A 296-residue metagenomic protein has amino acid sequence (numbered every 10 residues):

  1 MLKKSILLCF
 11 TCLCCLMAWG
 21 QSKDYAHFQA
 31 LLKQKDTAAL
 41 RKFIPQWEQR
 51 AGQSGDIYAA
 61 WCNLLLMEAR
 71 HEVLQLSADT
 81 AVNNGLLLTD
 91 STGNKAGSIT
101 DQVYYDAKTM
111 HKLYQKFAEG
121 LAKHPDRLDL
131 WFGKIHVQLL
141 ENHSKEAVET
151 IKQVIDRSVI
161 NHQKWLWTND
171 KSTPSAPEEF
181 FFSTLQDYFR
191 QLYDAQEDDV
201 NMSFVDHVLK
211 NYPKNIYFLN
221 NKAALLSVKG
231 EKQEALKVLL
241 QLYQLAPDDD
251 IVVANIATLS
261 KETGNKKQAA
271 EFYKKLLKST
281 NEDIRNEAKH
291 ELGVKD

Functional and structural regions predicted by a protein language model:
G52-Q53, P125-D126, V159, P213 (+3 more regions): Short coil turns that delineate tetratricopeptide repeat
I57, L130, Q163-K164, T184 (+3 more regions): TPR alpha-solenoid repeat register
A60-W61, L65, G133, D187 (+3 more regions): Canonical tetratricopeptide repeat
L64-D126, L140-E141, K145, E149 (+1 more regions): Short coil/linker segments at helix-helix boundaries
T173-Q244: Alpha-helical adaptor scaffolds
